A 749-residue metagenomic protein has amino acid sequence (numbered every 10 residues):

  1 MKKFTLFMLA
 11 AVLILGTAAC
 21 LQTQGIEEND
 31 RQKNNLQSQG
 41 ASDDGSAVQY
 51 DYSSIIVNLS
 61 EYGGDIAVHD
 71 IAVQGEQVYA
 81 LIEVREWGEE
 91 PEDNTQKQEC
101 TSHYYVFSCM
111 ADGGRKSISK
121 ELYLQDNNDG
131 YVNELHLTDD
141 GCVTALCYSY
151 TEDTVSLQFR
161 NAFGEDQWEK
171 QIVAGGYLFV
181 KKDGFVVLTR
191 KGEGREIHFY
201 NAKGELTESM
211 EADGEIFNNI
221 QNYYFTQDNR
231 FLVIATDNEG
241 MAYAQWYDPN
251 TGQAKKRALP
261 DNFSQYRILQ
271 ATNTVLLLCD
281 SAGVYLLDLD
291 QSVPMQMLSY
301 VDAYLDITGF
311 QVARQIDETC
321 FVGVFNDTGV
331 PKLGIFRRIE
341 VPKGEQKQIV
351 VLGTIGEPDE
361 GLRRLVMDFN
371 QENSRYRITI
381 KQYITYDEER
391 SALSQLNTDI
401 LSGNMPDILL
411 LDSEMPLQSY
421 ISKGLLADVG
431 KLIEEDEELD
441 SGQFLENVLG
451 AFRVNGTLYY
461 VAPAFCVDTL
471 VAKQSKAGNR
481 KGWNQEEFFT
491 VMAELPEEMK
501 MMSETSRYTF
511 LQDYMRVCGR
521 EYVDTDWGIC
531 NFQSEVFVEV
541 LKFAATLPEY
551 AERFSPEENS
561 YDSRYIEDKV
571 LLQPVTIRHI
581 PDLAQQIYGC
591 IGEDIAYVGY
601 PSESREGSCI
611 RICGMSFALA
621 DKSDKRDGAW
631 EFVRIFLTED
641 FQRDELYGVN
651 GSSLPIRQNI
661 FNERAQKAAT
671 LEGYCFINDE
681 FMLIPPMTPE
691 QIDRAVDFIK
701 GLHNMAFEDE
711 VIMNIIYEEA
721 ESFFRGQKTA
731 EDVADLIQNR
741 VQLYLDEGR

Functional and structural regions predicted by a protein language model:
C20-Q98, Y105-F107, A111-G113, L135 (+8 more regions): Conserved N-terminal structural module of periplasmic/extracytoplasmic solute-binding proteins
A313, R611, L671-V741, L745: C-terminal capping/gating helix-and-loop segments adjacent to ligand/active sites or protein-protein/ligand interfaces
E389-M405, L409, Q418, A493-E494 (+5 more regions): Short helices/loops that flank or line small-molecule/ion binding pockets
E414-T469, D594-P601: Hinge/lid segment of periplasmic solute-binding proteins
G430-Q443, R520-L541, G599-I610, G726: Short, solvent-exposed loop/beta-turn-alpha elements that line the ligand-binding surface or hinge of extracytoplasmic
T457-D468, E487-A545, D568-L572: Extracytoplasmic/periplasmic solute-binding protein
W527-N559, A584-Q585, I595-Y600: Glycine-centered hinge/linker elements that transmit conformational signals in sensory and ligand-binding systems
I587-F661, I699-L702: Extracytoplasmic/periplasmic substrate-recognition and gating elements
